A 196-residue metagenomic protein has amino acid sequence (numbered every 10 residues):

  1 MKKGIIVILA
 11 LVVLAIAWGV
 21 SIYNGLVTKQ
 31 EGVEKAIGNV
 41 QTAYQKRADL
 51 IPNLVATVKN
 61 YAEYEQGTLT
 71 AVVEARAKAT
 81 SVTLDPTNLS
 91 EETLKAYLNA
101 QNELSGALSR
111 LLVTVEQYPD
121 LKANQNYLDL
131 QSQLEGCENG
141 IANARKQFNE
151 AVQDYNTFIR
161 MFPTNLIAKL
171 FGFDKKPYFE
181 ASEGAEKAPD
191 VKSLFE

Functional and structural regions predicted by a protein language model:
M1-E196: A helix-centric hydrophobic-segment signal that preferentially recognizes long, alpha-helical stretches used
